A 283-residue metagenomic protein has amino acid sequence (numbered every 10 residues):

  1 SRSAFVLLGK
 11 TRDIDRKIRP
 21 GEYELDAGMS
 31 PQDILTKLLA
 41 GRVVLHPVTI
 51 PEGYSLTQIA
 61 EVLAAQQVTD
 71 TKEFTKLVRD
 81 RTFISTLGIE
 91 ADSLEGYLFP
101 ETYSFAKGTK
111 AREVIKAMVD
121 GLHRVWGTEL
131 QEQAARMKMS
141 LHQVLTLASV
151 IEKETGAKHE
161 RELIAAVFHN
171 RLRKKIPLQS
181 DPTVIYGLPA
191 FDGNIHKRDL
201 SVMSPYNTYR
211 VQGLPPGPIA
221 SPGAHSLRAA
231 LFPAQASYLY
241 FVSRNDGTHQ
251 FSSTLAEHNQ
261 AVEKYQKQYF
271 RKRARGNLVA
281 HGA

Functional and structural regions predicted by a protein language model:
S1-T11, A65-K76: LysM (lysin motif) carbohydrate-binding repeats in extracellular/periplasmic proteins that recognize
S1-V43: Terminal hydrophobic membrane-targeting helix
F5-R16, E52-L56, L77-R81: Acidic helix-start/capping segments at beta-turn-to-alpha-helix junctions
L45-V48: Short, recurring structural edge motifs at helix starts
V62-T69, T75-K76, F83-A283: Bacterial extracytoplasmic/cell-wall-associated proteins, especially those involved in peptidoglycan
